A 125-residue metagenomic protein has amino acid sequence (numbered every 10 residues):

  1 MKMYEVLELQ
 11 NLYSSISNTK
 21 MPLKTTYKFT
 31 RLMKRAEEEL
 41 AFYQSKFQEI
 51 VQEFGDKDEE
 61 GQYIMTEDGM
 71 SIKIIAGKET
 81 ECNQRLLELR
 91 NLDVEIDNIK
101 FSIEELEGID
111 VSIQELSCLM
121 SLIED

Functional and structural regions predicted by a protein language model:
K2-G55: N-terminal interaction modules that seed assembly of large macromolecular complexes
Q44-D125: Low-complexity intrinsically disordered segments
